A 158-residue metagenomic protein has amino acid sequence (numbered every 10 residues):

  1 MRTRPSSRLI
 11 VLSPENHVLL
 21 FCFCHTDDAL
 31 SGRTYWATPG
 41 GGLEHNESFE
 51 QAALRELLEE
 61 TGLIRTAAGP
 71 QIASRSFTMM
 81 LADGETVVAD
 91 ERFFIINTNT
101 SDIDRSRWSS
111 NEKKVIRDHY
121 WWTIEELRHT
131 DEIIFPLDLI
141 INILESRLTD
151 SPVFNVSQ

Functional and structural regions predicted by a protein language model:
M1-A37: N-terminal strand-loop-strand
L20, D104-R107, V156: Short, hydrophobic secondary-structure boundary micro-motifs
D27-L30, K113, D138: A short local loop/turn or secondary-structure capping micro-motif enriched for an aromatic residue
Y35, H45, L81-A82, V153-Q158: Functional cleft and adjacent loop/helix regions within the main domain that mediate ligand binding or catalysis
G42-A67, S76-I133: Unchanged
E132-Q158: Charged phosphate-binding loop/patch that engages nucleotide di/tri-phosphates or the phosphate backbone of nucleic
